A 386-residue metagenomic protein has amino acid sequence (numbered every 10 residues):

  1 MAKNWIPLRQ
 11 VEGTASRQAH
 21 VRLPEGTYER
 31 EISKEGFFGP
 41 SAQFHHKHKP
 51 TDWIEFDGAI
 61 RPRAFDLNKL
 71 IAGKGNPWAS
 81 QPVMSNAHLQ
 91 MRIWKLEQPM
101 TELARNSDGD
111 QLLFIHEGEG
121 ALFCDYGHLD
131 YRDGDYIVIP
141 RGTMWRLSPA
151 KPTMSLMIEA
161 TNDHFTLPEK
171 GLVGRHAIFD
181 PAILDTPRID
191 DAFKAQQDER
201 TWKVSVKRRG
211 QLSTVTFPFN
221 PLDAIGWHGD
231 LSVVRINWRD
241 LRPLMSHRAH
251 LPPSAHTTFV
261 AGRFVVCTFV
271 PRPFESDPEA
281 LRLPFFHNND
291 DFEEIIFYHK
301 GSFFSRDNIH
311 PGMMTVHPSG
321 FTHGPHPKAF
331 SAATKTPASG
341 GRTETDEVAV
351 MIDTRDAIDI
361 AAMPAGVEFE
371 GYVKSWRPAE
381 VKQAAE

Functional and structural regions predicted by a protein language model:
M1-E386: Jelly-roll (double-stranded beta-helix
